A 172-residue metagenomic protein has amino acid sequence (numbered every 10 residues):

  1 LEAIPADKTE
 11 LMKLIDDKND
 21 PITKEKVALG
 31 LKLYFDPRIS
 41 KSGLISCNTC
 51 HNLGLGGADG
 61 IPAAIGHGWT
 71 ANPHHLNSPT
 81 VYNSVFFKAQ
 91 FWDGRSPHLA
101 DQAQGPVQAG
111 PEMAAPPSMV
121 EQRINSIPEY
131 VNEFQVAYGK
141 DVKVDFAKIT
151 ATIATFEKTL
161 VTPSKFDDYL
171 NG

Functional and structural regions predicted by a protein language model:
L1-G172: Periplasmic c-type cytochrome electron-transfer domains
